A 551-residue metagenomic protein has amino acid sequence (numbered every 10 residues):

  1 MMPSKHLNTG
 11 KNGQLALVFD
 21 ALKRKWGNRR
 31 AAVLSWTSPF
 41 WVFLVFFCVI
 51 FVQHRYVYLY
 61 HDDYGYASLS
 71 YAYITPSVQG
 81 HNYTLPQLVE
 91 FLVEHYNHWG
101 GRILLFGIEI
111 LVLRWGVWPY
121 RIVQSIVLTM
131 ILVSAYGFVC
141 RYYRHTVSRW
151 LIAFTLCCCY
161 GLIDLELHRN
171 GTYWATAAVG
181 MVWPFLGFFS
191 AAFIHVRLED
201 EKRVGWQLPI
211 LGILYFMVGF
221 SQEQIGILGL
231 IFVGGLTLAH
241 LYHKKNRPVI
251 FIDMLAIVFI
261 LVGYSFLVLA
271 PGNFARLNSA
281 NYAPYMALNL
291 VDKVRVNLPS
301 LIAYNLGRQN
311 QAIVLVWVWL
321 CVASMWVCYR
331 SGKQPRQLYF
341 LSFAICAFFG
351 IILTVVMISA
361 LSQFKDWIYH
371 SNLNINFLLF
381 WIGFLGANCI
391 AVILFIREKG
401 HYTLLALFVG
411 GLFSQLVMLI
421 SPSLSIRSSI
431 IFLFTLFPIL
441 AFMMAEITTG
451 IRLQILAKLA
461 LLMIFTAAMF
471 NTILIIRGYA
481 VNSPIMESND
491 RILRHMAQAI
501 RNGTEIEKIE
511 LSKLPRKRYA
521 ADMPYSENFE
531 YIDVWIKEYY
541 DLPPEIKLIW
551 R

Functional and structural regions predicted by a protein language model:
K5, V18-F19, A31-W99, L113-I152 (+3 more regions): Intrinsically disordered, polar/acidic, low-complexity terminal segments
F51-I122, E223-G234, L238-A391, L419-P422: Transmembrane catalytic cores of multi-pass membrane glycosyltransferases and polysaccharide-assembly enzymes
V133-G137, S190-R197, F232-L241, L320-V327 (+2 more regions): Transmembrane alpha-helices and membrane-interface helical segments of multi-pass integral membrane enzymes
R149-V196, Q222, H370-N388, F413-M443: Membrane-interface micro-motifs in multi-pass membrane enzymes
C157-L165, Y215-F220, I260-L269, C346-S359 (+2 more regions): Aromatic-anchored segments of alpha-helical transmembrane domains
F188-Q207, K244-K245: Membrane-interface transmembrane helices that cradle and orient dolichyl/undecaprenyl
W206-Q224, G229-F232: Membrane-interface alpha helices of multi-pass inner-membrane proteins
F340-G350, L385-A387, I393-L412, E446-T472: Signature aromatic-anchored transmembrane alpha helix within multi-pass, membrane-resident enzymes that catalyze glycan
